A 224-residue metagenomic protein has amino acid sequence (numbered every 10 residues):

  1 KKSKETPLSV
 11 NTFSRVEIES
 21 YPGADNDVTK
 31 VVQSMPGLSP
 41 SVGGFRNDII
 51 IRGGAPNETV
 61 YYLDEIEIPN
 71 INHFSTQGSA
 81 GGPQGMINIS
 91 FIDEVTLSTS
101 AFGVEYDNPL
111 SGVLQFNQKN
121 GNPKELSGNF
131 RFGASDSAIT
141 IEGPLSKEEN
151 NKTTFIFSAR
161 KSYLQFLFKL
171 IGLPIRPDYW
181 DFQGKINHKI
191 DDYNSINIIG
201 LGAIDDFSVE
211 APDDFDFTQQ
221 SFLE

Functional and structural regions predicted by a protein language model:
K2-G103, V113-N120: Periplasmic N-terminal accessory/gating domains of Gram-negative outer-membrane beta-barrel systems
E5, N72, L164-L170, D205-A211: Outer-membrane beta-barrel proteins
D27, Q33, R46, G82 (+6 more regions): Transmembrane beta-barrel architecture of outer-membrane proteins
K30, I50, V113-Q115, N129 (+3 more regions): Outer-membrane beta-barrel architecture
S41-G43, I89, Y106, R131-G133 (+3 more regions): Short sequence motifs at beta-strands and strand-loop junctions characteristic of Gram-negative outer-membrane
N57-T59, F91, K124-G128, E149-F155 (+1 more regions): Outer-envelope beta-barrel architecture signal
G81-G85, D93-V104, G112-G143, T154-K161 (+1 more regions): Short strand-turn segments of transmembrane beta-barrel domains in outer membranes, especially the first one or two
G133-Y163, G172-D206, S221-E224: Transmembrane beta-barrel wall of Gram-negative outer-membrane proteins
